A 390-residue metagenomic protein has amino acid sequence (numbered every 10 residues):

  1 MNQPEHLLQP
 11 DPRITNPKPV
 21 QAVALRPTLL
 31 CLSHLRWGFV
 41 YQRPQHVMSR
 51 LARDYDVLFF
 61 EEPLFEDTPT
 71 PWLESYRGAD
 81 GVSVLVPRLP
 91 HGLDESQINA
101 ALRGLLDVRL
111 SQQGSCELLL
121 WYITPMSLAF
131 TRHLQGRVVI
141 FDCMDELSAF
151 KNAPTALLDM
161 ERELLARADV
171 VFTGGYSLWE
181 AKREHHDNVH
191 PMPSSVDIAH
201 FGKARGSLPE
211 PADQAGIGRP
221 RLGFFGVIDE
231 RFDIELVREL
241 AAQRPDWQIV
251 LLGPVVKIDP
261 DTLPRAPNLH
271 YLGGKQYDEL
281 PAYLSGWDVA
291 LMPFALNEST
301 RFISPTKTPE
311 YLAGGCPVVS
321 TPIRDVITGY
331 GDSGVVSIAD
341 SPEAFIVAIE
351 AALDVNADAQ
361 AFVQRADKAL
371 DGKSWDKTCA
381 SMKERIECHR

Functional and structural regions predicted by a protein language model:
N2-T68, A241-A242: N-terminal subdomain of nucleotide-sugar transferases
G38-Q42, F232, D278-Y283, A290-A313 (+1 more regions): Nucleotide-sugar-dependent
D107, P154-V171: Membrane-proximal helix-turn-helix segments that form the acceptor-binding/catalytic region of lipid-linked
S177, M192-A204: Carbohydrate-associated surface elements
D213-F232, V237-A241, I249-L252: Conserved donor-binding/catalytic core segment of Leloir-type glycosyltransferases
I258-A282: Nucleotide-activated donor-binding/catalytic signature segment of Leloir-type glycosyltransferases, i.e., the conserved
V335-E343, E350-A357: Conserved acidic donor-binding segment of nucleotide-sugar-dependent glycosyltransferases
A357-I386: A charged, aromatic-enriched C-terminal amphipathic alpha-helix characteristic of glycosyltransferases across folds
